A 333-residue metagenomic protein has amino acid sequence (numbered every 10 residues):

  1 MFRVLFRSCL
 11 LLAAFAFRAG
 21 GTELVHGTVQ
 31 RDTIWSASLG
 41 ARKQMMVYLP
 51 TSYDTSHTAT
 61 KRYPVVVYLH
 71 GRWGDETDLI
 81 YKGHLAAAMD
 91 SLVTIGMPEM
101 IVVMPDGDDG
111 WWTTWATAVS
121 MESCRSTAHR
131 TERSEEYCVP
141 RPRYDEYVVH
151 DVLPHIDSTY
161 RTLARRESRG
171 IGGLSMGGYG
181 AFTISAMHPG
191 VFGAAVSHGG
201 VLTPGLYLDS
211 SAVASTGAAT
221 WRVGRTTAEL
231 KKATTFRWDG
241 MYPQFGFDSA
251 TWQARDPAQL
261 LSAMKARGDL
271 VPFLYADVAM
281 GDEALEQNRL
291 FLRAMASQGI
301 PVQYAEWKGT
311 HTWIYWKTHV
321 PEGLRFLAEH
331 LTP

Functional and structural regions predicted by a protein language model:
F2-L11: Sec-dependent signal peptide recognition, specifically the positively charged N-region followed immediately by
G21-P333: Non-catalytic cap/lid and distal C-terminal segments of serine-dependent acyl enzymes
